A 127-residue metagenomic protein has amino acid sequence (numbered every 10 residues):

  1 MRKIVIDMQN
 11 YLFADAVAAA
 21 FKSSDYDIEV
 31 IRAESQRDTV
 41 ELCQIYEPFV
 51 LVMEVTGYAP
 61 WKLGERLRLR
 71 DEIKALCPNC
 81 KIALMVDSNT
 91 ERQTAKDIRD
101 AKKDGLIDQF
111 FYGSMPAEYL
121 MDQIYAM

Functional and structural regions predicted by a protein language model:
M1-I4: Extreme N-terminal starter segment of soluble prokaryotic enzymes
D7-M8: Conserved acidic carboxylate
Y11-R32: Two-component/phosphorelay signaling modules centered on CheY-like receiver
E34-V50, P60: Acidic, metal-coordinating helix/loop segments flanking the phosphotransfer/catalytic sites of two-component signaling
Q44-Y46, E72-N79: Conserved phosphotransfer cores of two-component systems
V50-A75, V86-N89: Conserved phosphotransfer microenvironments
L51, I82, Q109-F110: Two-component signal transduction core modules
V86-A126: Output/docking surface of receiver
